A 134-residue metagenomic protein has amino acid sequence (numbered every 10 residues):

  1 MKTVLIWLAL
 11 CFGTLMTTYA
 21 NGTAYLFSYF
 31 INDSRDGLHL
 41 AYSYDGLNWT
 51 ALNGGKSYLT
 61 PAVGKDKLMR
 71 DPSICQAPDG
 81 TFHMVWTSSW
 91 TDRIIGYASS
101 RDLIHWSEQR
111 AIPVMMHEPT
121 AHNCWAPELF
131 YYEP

Functional and structural regions predicted by a protein language model:
M1-V4: Positively charged n-region of N-terminal signal peptides that target proteins for export
I6-L15: Bacterial N-terminal signal peptides
T18-P134: Carbohydrate-active catalytic/glycan-binding domains of CAZyme proteins, especially the secreted or lumenal ectodomains
